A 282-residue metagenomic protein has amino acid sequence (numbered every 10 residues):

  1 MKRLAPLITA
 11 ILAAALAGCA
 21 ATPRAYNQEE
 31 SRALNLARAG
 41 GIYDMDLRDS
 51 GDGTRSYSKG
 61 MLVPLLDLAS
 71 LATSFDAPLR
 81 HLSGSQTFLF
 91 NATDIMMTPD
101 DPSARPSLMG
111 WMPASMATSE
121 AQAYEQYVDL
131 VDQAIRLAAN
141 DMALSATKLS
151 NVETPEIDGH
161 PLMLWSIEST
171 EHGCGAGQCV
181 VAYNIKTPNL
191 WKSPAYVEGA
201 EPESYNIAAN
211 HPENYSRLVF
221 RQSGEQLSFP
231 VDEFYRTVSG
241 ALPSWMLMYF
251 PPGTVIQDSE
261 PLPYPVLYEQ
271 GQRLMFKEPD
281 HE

Functional and structural regions predicted by a protein language model:
M1-T22: Sec-dependent bacterial lipoprotein signal peptides
L4-L7, N27, A33-N35, D100: Short, flexible coil/linker segments at or flanking structured domains
A17-R38: Bacterial Sec signal peptide processing site at the extreme N-terminus
R38-E282: Mature extracytoplasmic/lumenal regions of exported proteins
